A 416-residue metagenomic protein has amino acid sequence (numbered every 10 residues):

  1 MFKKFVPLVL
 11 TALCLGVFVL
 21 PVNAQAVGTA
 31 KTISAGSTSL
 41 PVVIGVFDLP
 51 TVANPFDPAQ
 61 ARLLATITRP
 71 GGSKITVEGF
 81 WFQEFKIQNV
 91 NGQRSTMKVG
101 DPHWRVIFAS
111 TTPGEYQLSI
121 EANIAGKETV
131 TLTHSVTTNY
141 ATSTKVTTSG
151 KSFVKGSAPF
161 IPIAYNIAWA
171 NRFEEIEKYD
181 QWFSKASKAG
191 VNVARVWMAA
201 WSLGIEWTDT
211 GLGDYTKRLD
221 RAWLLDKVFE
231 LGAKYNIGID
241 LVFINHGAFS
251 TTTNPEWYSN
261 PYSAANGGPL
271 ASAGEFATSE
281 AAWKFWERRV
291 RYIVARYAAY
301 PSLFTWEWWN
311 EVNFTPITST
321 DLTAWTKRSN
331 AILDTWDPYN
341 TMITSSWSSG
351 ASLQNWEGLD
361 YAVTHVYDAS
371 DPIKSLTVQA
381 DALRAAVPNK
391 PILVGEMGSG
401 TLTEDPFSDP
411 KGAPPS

Functional and structural regions predicted by a protein language model:
M1-K4, Y297: Positively charged n-region of N-terminal signal peptides that target proteins for export
L8-F18: Bacterial N-terminal signal peptides
V19-Q25: Sec/Tat signal peptide C-region and signal peptidase I cleavage site
Q25-A35: Short, compositionally biased P/S/T/A/G/V-rich stretches that sit at domain boundaries
S37-V46, T51, D57-L64, P70 (+1 more regions): Ligand-binding face of N-terminal immunoglobulin V-set domains in extracellular IgSF glycoproteins
Q60-R62, N123-A125, N139-V378, A386-N389: Active-site mouth of glycoside hydrolases
S345, T401-S416: Non-catalytic scaffold segments within catalytic domains of secreted glycoside hydrolases
V394-E396: Short acidic/histidine-rich active-site segments
